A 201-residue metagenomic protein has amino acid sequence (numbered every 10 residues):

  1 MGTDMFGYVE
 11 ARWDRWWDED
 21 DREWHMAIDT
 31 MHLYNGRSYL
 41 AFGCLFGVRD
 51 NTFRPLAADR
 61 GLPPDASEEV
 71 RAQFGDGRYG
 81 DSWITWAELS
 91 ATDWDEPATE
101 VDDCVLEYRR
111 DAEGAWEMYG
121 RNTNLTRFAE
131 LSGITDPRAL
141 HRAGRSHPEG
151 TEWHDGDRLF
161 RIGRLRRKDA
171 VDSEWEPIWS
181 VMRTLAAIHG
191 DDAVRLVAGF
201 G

Functional and structural regions predicted by a protein language model:
M1-G190, F200-G201: Acidic (Asp/Glu-rich) sequence patches and key acidic residues that form negatively charged surfaces used
A193-L196: Conserved GNAT acetyl-CoA-binding A-motif
